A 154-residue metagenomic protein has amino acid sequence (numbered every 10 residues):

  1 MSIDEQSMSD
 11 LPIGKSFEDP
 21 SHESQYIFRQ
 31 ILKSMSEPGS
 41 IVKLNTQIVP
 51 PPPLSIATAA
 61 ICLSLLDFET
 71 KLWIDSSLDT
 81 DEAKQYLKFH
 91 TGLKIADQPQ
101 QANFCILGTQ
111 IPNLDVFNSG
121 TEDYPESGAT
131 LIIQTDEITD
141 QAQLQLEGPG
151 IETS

Functional and structural regions predicted by a protein language model:
Q6, I41, L65, N103-I106: Generic preference for hydrophobic/aromatic residues in regular secondary structure cores
S7-S34, P38-V42, D123-S154: Helix-rich interaction surfaces within compact, conserved domain-sized segments that mediate assembly or partner
S9-I13, F17, L54, E69 (+1 more regions): Generic, low-specificity signal for short hydrophobic/alpha-helical stretches with a mild N-terminal bias, encompassing
S34-I95: A glycine-rich, hydrophobic loop/mini-helix early in the fold
T70, S77-S154: Internal, well-folded beta-alpha domain core
